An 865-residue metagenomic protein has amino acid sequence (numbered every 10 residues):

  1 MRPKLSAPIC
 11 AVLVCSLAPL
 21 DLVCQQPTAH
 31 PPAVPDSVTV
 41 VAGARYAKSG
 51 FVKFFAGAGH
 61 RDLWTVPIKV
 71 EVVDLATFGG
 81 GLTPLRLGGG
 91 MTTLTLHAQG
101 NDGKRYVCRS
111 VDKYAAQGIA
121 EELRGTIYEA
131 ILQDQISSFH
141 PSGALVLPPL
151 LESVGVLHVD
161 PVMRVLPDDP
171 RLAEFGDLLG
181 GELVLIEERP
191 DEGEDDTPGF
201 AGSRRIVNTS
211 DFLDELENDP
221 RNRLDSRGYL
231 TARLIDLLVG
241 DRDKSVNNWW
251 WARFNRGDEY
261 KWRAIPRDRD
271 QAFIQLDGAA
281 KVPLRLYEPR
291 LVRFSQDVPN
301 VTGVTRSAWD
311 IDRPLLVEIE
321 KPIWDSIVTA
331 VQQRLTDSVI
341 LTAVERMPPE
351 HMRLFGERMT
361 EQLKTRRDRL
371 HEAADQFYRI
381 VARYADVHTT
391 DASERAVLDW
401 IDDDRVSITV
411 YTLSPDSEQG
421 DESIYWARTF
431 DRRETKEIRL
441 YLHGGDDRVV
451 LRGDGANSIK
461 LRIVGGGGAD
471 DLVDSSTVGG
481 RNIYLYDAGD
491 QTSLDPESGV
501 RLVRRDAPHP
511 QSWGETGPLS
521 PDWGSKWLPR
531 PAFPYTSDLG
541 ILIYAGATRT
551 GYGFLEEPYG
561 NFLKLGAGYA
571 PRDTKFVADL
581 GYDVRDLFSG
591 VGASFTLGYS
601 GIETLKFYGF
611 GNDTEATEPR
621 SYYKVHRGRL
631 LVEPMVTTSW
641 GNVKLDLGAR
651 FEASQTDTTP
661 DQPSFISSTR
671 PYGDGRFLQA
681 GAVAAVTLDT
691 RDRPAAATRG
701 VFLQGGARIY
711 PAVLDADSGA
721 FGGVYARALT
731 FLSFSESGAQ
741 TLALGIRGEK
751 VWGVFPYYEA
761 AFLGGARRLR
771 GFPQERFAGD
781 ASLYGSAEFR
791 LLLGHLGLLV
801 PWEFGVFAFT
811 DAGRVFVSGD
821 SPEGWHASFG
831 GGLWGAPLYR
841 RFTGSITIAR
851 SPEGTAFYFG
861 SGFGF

Functional and structural regions predicted by a protein language model:
C24-Q25, A29: Boundary at the C-terminal end of the N-terminal hydrophobic targeting segment
E71-T209, A232, D236, G240-D241 (+3 more regions): Conserved ATP-binding subdomain of kinase catalytic cores across diverse folds
I136-S137, R253-A427, R432-R439, G445 (+3 more regions): C-terminal catalytic region of ATP-dependent kinase domains
D277, V464, D471-L605, G673-T698 (+5 more regions): Outer-membrane beta-barrel initiation region
G465, F533-Y535, R549-G551, Y569 (+9 more regions): Residue-level signature of outer-membrane beta-barrel architecture
E515-S525, K575-D583, A593-N612, A616-V625 (+4 more regions): C-terminal outer-membrane beta-barrel translocator/porin domains of Gram-negative envelope proteins and their
V683, L833-G835, G854-F865: Outer-membrane beta-barrel "beta-signal"
